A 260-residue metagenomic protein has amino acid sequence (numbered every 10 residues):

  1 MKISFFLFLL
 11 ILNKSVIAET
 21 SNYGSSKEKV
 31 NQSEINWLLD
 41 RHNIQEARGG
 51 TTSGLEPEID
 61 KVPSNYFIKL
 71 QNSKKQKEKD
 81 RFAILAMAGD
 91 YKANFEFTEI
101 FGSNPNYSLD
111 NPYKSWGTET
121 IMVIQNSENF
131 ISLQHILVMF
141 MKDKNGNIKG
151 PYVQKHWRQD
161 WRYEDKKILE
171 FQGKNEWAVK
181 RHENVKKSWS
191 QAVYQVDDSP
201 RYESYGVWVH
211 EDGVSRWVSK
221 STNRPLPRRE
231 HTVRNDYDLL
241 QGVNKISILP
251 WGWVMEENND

Functional and structural regions predicted by a protein language model:
S4-L12: Sec-dependent N-terminal signal peptides
T20-K77: N-terminal pre-domain segments of enzymes
G24-G49, N104, N126-G173: N-terminal intrinsically disordered, cationic/polar leader segments that include organellar targeting peptides
K74-D90: N-terminal helix-cap/turn-to-beta initiation motif at the start of protein domains
L85-G89, V123-N129, I246-W253: A short, structured loop/turn motif at beta-sheet edges
M87-E99: Tryptophan-anchored aromatic micro-motifs
L109-N111, S115-Q125, Q134, Q241-I248 (+1 more regions): Hydrophobic/aromatic beta-strand elements that line small-molecule binding cavities or substrate pockets in beta-rich
H182-Q241: Short helix-loop boundary/capping segments
